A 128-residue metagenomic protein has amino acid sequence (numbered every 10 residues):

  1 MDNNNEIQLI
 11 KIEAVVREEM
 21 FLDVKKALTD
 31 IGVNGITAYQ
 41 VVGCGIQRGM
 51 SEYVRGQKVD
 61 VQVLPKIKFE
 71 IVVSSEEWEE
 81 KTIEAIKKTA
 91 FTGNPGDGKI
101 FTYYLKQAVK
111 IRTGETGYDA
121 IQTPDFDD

Functional and structural regions predicted by a protein language model:
M1-D128: Positively charged, small/polar-rich N-terminal and surface patches that mediate targeting and assembly and bind
